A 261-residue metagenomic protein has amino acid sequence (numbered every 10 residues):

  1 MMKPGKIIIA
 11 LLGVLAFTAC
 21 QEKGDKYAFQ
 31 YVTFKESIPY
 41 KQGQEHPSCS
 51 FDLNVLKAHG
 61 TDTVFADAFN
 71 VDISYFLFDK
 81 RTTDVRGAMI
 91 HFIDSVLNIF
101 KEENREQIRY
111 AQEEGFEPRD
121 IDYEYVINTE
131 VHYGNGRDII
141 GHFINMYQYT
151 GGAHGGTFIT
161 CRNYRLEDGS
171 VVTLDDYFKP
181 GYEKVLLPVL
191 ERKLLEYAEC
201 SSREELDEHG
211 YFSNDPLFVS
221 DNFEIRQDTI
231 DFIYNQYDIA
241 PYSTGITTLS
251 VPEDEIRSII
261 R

Functional and structural regions predicted by a protein language model:
M1-Q30: Bacterial Sec-dependent N-terminal signal peptides
C20-R261: Compositionally biased intrinsically disordered regions enriched in Thr/Gly
